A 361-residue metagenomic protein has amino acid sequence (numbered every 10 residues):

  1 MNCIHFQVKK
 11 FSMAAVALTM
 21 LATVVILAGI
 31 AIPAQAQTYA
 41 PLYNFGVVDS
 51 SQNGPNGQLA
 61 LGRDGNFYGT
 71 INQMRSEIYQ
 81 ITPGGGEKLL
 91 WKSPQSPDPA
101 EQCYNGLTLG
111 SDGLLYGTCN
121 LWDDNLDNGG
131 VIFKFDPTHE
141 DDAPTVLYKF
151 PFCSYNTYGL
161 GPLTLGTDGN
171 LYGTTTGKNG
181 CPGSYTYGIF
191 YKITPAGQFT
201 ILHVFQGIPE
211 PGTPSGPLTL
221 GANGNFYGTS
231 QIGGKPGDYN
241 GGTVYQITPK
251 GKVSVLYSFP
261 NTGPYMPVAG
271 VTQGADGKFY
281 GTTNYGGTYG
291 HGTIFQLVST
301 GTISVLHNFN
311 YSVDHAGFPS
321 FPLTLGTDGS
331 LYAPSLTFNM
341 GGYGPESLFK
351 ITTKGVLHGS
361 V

Functional and structural regions predicted by a protein language model:
N2-V361: Extracellular beta-propeller repeat domains
